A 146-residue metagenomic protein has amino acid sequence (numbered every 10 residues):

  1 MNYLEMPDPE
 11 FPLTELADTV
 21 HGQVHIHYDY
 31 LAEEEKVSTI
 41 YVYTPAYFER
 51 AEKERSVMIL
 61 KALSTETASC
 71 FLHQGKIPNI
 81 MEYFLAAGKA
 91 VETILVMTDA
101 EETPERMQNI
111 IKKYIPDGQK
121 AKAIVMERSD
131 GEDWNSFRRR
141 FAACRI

Functional and structural regions predicted by a protein language model:
M1-R55: A domain-start/cap signature at the N-terminus of enzymes
A32-S38, H73, P104, D133-S136: Phosphate/oxyanion-binding active-site loops and adjacent basic polyanion-contact surfaces
Y41-Y47, E52-E66, C70, L95: Short beta-strand element of the alpha/beta-hydrolase
P45, L60-S64, V96-E101, K112 (+1 more regions): Active-site-proximal beta-strand/loop segments in catalytic clefts of secreted hydrolases
A46-E54, E105, N109, K113-G118: Gly/Ser-rich "nucleophile elbow"/oxyanion-hole loop immediately N-terminal to the catalytic nucleophile in hydrolases
K53-V57, A90-I94, G118-K122: Loop/turn elements at helix/coil->beta-strand transitions in domains of secreted/extracellular proteins
S64-N109: Active-site machinery of serine-nucleophile hydrolases
Y114-I146: C-terminal catalytic histidine-bearing segment of alpha/beta-hydrolase fold enzymes
